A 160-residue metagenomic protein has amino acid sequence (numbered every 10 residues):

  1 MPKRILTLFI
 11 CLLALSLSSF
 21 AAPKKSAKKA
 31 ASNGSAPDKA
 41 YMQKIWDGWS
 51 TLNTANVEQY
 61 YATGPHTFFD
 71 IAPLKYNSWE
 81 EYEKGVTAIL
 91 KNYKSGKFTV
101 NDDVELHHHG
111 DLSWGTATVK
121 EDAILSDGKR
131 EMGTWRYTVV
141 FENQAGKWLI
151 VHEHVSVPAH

Functional and structural regions predicted by a protein language model:
M1-A22: N-terminal export/membrane-targeting signals
A21-T63: Short, low-complexity N-terminal intrinsically disordered segments enriched in polar/charged residues
K29, S126-M132: A short acidic/glycine-rich loop-to-helix N-cap element
A36, T54-H109, M132: A solvent-exposed, acidic/Ser-Thr-rich amphipathic alpha-helical stretch
L106-S113, F141-K147: A short, structured loop/turn motif at beta-sheet edges
D111-E121: A short hydrophobic beta-strand element
E121-L125, F141: Beta-strand elements of well-folded, non-transmembrane domains
T134-A159: Short beta-strand edge/turn micro-motifs at domain boundaries
